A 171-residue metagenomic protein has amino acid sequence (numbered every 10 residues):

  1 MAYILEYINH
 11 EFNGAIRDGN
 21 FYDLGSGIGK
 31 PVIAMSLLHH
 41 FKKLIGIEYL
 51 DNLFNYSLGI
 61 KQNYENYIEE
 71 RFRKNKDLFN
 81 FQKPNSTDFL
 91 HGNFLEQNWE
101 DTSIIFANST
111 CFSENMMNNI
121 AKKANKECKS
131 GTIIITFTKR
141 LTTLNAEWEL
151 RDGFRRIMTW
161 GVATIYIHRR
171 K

Functional and structural regions predicted by a protein language model:
M1-R17: S-adenosyl-L-methionine
D18-G27: Conserved class I S-adenosyl-L-methionine
K30-F41: Conserved SAM-binding loop of SAM-dependent methyltransferases across substrates and taxa, primarily the Class I
P31, N52-Y56: Conserved short alpha-helix immediately C-terminal to the canonical SAM/SAH-binding motif I of Rossmann-like
K43-E48: Conserved SAM-binding motif I beta-strand of class I
N55-W99: S-adenosyl-L-methionine
T102-N115: A short SAM/SAH-binding and catalytic strip from SAM-dependent methyltransferases
F112-K171: C-terminal substrate-binding/active-site "lid" region of AdoMet-derived donor-dependent transferases
